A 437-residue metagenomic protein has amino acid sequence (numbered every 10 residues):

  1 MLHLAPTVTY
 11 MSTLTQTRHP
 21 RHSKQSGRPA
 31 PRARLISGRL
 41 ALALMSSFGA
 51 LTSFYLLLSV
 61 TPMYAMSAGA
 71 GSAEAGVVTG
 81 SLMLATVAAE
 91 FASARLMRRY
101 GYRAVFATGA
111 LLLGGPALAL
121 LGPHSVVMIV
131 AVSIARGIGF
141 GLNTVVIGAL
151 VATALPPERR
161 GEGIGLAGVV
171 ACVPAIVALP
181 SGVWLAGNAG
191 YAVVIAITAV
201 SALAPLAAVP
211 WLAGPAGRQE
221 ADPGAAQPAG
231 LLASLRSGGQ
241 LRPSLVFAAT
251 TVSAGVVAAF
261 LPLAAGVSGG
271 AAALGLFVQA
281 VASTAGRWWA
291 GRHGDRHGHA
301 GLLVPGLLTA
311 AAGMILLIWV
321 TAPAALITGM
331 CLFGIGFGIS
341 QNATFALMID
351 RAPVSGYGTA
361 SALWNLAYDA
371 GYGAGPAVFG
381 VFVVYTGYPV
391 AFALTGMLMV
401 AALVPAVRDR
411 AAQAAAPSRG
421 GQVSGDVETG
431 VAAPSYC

Functional and structural regions predicted by a protein language model:
K24-S37, G214-S244, G425-D426, G430-Y436: Juxtamembrane intracellular "pre-TM" segments in multi-pass secondary transporters
G38-G76, R242, V246, T251-S268: Helix-loop boundary and gating motifs at the non-cytosolic
M83-F91, A175-I176, A280-W288, Y372-G373: Residue-level signature of mid-helix packing/kink "hotspots" within the transmembrane helices of 12-pass Major
A89-G101, G286-G298: Helix-to-loop junctions at the C-terminal end of transmembrane segments in multipass secondary transporters
L111-H124, T309-T321: C-terminal ends and interior cores of transmembrane alpha-helices in multi-pass membrane transporters/permeases
I134-V170: Cytoplasmic helix-loop-helix junction between adjacent transmembrane helices in 12-TM secondary transporters
A199-E220, P405-R410: C-terminal membrane-cytosol helix-exit motif in multi-pass small-molecule transporters
